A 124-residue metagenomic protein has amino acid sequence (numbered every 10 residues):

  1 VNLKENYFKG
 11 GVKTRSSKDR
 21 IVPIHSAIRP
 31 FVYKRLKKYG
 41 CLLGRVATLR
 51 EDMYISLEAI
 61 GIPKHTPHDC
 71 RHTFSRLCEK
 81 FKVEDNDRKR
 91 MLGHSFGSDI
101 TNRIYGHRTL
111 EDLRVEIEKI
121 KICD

Functional and structural regions predicted by a protein language model:
V1-F31: Conserved tyrosine-mediated DNA breakage-rejoining catalytic core shared by Y-recombinases
V1-N2, K64, V83-I104: Short, polar N-cap/turn motifs at the start of nucleic acid-interacting alpha helices
K4, K18, G61-K64, D69: Exposed loop/turn and edge beta-strand positions of beta-sandwich/beta-sheet ligand-binding modules
K13-S16, L92-C123: Catalytic-site neighborhood detector that most strongly recognizes the C-terminal catalytic loop/helix of tyrosine
P23-P63, F74, N86: Active-site/catalytic core of tyrosine-dependent DNA strand-transfer enzymes
H25, H68, H72, H94 (+1 more regions): Histidine-centered active-site/metal-ligand motif
E51, L77, R90, H107: DNA-binding alpha-helical recognition surfaces that contact promoter or target DNA
P67-K82, R88-K89: Short, basic/aromatic-rich helical patch in the C-terminal catalytic core of site-specific tyrosine
